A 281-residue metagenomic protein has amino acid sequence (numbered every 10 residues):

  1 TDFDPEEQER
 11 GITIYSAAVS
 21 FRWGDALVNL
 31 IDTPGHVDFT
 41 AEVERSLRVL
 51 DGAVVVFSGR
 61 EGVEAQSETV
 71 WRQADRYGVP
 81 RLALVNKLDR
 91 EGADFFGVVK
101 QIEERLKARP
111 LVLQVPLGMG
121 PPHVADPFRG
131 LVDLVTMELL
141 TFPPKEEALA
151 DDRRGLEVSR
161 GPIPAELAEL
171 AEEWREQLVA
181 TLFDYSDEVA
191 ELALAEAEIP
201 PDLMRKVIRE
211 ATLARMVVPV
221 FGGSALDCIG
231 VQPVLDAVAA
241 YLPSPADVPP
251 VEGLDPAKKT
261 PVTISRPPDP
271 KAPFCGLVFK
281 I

Functional and structural regions predicted by a protein language model:
T1-I281: Structural and coupling elements of P-loop NTPases
